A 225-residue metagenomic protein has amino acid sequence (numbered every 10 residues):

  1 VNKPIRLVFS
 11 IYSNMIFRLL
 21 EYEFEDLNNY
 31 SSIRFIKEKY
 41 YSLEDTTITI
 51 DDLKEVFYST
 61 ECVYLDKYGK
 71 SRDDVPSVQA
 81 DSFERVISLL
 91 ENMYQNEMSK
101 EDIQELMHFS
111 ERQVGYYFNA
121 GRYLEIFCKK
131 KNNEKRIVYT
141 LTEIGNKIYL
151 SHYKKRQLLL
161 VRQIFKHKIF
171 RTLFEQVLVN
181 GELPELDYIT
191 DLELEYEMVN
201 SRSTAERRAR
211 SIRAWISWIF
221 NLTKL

Functional and structural regions predicted by a protein language model:
N2-I50: Amphipathic alpha-helical "lid/sensor" segments that cap RecA-like P-loop NTPase cores
K39-L225: Donor-sugar nucleotide-binding helix/loop cap in glycosyltransferases
